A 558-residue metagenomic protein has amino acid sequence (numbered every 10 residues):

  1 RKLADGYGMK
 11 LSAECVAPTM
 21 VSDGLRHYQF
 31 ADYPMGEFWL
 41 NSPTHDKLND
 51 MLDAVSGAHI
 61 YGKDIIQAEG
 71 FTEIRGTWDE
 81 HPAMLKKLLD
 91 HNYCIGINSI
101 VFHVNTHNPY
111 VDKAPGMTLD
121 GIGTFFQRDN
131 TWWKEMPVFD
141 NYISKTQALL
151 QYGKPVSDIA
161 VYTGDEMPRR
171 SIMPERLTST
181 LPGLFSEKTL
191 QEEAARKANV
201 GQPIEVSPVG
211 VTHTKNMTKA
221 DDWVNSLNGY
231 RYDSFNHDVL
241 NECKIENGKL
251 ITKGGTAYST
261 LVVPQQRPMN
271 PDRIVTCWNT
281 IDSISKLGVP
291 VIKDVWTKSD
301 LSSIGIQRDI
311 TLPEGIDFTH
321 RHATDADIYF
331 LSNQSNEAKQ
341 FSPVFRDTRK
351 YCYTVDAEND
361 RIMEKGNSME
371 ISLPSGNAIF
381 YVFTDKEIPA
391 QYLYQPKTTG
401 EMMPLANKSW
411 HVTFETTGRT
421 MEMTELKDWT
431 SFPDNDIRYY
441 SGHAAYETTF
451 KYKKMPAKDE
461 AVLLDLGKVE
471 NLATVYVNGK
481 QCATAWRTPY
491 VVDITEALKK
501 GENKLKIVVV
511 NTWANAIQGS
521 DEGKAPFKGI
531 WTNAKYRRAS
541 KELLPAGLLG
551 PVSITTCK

Functional and structural regions predicted by a protein language model:
R1-P34, F38-H443, K451-A457, I494 (+1 more regions): Carbohydrate-binding surfaces of carbohydrate-active enzymes
D50, C277, K468-E470, Y476-K528 (+1 more regions): Beta-strand-rich ligand-recognition modules
A326, A445-E447, D459-A461, E470 (+1 more regions): Short coil/loop residues immediately preceding or within conserved phosphate-binding loops of NTP-utilizing enzyme
V344, F450, K454-N478, L505-V509: Aromatic-lined ligand-binding clefts that engage carbohydrates, nucleic acids, or primary amines
I379-K386, T448, K504-N511: Short, hydrophobic/aromatic-enriched beta-strand segments in well-ordered soluble domains
E387-K408, N511-I554: Glycine/proline-rich low-complexity spacer/linker segments in large multi-domain proteins
K408, Y446-T448, L464, L505 (+1 more regions): Hydrophobic residues positioned within well-ordered beta-strands of beta-sheet architectures
